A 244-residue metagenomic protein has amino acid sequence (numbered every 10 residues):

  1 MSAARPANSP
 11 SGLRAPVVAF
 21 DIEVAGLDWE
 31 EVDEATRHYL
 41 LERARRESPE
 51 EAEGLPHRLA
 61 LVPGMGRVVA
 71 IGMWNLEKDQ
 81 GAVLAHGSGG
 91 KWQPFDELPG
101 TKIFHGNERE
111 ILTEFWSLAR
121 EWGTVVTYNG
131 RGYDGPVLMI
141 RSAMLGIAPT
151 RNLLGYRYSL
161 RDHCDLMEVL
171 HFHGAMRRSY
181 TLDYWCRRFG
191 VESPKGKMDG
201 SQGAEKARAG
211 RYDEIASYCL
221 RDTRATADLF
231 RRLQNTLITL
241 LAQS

Functional and structural regions predicted by a protein language model:
S2-E110, S117: Conserved RNase H-like, two-metal-ion catalytic cores of nucleic-acid enzymes
A15-P16, G66-V69, M73-T101, H105 (+2 more regions): Metal-dependent phosphoesterase core characteristic of DEDDh/y 3'-5' exonuclease domains
